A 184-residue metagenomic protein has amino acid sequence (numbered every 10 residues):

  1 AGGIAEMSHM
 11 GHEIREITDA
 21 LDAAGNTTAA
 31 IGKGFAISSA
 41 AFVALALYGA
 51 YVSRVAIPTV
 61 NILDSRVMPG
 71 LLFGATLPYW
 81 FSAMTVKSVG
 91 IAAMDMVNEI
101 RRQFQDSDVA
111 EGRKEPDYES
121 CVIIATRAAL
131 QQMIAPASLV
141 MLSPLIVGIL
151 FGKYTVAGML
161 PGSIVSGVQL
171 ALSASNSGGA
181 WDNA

Functional and structural regions predicted by a protein language model:
A1-A184: Hydrophobic packing and interface segments
